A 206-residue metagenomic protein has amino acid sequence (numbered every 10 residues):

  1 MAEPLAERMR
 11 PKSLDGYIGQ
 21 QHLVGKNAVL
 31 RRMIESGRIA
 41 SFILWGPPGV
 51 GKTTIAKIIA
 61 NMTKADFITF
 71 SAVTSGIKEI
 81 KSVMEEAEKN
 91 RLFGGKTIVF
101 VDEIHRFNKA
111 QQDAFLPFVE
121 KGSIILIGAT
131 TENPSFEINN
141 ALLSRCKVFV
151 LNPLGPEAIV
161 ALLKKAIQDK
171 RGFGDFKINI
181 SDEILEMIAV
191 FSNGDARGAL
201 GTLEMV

Functional and structural regions predicted by a protein language model:
M1-S36: A short, basic N-terminal segment
A2-E3, R32-S71, E85-E88, L116-K121: Walker A/P-loop
L23-N27, A65-I98, K109: Short glycine-rich substrate-engagement loop in P-loop NTPases that contacts/grips substrate
R31-I34, H105-S144: Conserved catalytic/switch belt of AAA+ P-loop NTPases
F70, F100, I125-A129, V150: Structural recognition of the conserved hydrophobic beta-strand(s) that form the central parallel beta-sheet of P-loop
S71-V73, K147-V160: Conserved AAA+ ATPase "SRH/arginine-finger" region at the nucleotide-binding site
R145, A158-G174: Conserved AAA+ ATPase "sensor/coupling" helix adjacent to the nucleotide-binding pocket
E186-F191, R197-V206: C-terminal helical "lid" of AAA+/P-loop NTPase domains
